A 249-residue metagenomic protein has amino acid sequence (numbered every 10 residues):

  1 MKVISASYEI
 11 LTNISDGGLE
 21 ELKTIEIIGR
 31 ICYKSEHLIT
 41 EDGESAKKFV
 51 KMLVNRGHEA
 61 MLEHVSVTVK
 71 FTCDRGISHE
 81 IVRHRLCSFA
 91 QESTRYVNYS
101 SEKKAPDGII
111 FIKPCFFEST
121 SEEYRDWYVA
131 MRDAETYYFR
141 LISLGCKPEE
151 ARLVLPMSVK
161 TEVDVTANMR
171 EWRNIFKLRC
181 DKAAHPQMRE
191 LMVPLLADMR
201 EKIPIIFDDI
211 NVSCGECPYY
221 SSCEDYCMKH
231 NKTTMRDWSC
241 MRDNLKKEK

Functional and structural regions predicted by a protein language model:
M1-K249: Family-specific signature for flavin-dependent thymidylate synthase
